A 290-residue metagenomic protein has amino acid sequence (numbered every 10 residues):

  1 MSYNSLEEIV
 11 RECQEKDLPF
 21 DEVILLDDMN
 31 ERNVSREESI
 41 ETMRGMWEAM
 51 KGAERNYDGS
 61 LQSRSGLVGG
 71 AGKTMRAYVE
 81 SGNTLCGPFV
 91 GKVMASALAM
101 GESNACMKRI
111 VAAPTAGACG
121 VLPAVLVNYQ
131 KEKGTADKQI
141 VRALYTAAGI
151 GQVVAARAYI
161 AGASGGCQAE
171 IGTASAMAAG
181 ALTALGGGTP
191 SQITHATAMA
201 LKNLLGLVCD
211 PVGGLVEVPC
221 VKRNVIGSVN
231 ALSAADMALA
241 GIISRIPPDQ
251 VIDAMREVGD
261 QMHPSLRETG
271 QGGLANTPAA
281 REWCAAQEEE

Functional and structural regions predicted by a protein language model:
M1-K108, E132, G241, P248-E290: Generic N-terminal targeting/processing segments that precede catalytic cores or assembly contacts
L85, A112-C119, K131, T135-Q139 (+1 more regions): Glycine- and small hydrophobic-enriched segments that form the cores of compact globular domains
G87-N104, Q139-A158, L201-P211, I246 (+1 more regions): Acidic-glycine-rich active-site phosphate/pyrophosphate-binding loop
M107-I110, I160-G166, V218: Active-site-adjacent structural elements in folded domains
M107-V125, A169-A174: Conserved phosphate/anionic-ligand binding catalytic regions in large, soluble enzymes, centered on
A118-V127, S175-G180, S228-A234: Well-ordered alpha-helical segments within folded domains of soluble proteins
P123-G134, L182-G187: Alpha-helical support elements that line or immediately flank enzyme active sites and cofactor-binding pockets
L182-E290: Functionally critical mobile loop/hinge segments
